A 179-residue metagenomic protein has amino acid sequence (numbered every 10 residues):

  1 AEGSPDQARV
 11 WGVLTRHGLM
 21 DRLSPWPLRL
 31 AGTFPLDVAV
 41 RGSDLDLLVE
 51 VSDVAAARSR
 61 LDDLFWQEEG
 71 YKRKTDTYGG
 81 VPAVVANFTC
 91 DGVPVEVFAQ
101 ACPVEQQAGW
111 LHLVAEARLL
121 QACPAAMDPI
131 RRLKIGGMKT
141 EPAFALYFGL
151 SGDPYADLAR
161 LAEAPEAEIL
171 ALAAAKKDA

Functional and structural regions predicted by a protein language model:
A1-A31: Helical scaffold of the NTase/Pol beta-like nucleotidyltransferase catalytic core
A1-G12, V84-V85, A173-A179: An N-terminal domain-start capping segment
T33-V38, K74-T77: Short, solvent-exposed loop/turn elements at beta->coil junctions and helix N-caps that rim active or binding pockets
D37-A57: Catalytic metal-binding acidic patch
A57-W66: Short amphipathic alpha-helices in soluble, non-transmembrane regions that often serve as interface/regulatory elements
Q67-P103: Conserved catalytic core of two-metal-ion nucleotidyltransferases
E105-A179: Catalytic cores of NTP-dependent nucleotidyl/adenyl transfer enzymes across multiple folds
